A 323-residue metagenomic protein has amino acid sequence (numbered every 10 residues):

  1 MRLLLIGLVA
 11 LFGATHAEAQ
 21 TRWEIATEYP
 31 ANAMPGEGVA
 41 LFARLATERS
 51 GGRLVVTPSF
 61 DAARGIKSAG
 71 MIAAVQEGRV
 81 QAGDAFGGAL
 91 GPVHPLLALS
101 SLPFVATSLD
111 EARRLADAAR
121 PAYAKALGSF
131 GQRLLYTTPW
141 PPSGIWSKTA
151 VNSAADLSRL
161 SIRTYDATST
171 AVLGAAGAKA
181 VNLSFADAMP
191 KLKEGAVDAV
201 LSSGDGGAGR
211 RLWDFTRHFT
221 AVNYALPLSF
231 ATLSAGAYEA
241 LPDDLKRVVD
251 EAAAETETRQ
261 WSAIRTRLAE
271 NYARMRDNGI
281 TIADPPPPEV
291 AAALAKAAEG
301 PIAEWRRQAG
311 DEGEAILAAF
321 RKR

Functional and structural regions predicted by a protein language model:
R2-G13: Bacterial N-terminal signal peptides
T15-A19: Sec/Tat signal peptide C-region and signal peptidase I cleavage site
Q20-E111, A119-R323: N-terminal secretory/targeting leader peptides
